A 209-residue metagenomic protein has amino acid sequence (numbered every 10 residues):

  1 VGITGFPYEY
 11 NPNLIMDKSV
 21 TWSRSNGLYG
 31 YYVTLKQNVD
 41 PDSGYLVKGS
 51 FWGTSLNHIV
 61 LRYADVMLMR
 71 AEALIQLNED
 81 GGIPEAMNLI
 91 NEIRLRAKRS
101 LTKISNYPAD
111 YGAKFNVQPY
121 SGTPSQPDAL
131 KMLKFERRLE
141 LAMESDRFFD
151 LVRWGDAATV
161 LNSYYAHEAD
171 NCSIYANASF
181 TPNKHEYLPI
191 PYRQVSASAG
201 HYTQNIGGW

Functional and structural regions predicted by a protein language model:
V1-W209: Acidic/polar-rich alpha-helix caps and helix-coil junctions
